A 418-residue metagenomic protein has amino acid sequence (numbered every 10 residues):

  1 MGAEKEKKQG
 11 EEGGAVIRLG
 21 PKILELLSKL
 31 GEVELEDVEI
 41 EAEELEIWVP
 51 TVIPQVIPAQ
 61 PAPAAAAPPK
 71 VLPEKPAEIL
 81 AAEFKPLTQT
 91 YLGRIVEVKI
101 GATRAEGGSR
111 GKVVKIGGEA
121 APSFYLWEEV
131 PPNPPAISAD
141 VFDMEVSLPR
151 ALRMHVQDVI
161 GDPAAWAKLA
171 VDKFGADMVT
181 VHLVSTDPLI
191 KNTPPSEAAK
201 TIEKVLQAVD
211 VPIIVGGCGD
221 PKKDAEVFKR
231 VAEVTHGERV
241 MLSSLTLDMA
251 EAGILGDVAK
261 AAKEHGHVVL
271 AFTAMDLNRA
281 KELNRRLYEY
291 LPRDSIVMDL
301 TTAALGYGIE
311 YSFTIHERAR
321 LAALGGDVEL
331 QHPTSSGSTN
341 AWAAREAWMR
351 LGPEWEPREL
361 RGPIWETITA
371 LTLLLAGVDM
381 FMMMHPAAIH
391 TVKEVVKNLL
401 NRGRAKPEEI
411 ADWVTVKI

Functional and structural regions predicted by a protein language model:
M1-H155, G161, V171, A388 (+2 more regions): Long, compositionally biased, glycine/small-hydrophobic-enriched stretches that function as flexible linkers, tethers
I23-E44, A136-A165, I190-T193, G217-P221 (+3 more regions): Active-site mouth loops of central-metabolism enzymes
P135-V141, D177-V181, V211-G217, E238-L245 (+4 more regions): Hydrophobic faces of well-ordered beta-strands that scaffold small-molecule active sites in alpha/beta enzyme cores
S147-L152, G175-V205, V209, G216-P221 (+1 more regions): Glycine-rich, proline-tolerant flexible connector loops at the mouths of alpha/beta enzymes
V159-V171, V227-F228, I364-T372: Short, acidic/polar
V171-F174, I202-A208, K229-H236, G256-H265 (+1 more regions): Acidic (Asp/Glu)-rich catalytic clusters
D248-V395: Catalytic alpha/beta core domains of metabolic enzymes, predominantly
I389-P407: C-terminal/domain-terminus segments
